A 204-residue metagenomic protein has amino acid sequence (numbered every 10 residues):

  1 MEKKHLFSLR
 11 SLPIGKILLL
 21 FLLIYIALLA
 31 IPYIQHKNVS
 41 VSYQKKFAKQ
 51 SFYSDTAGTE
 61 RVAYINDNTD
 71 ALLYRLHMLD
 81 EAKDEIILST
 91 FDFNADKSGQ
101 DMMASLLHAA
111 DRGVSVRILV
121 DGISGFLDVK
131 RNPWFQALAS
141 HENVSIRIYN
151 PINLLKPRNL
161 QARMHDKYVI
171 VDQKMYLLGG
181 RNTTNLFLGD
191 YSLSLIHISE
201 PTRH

Functional and structural regions predicted by a protein language model:
E2-S51: N-terminal membrane-anchoring alpha-helices
L28-L29, D80, L88: A broad, structural surface signal
S42-E81, D92-L195, S199, R203: HKD-type phospholipase D/PLD-like phosphodiesterase module
E85-F91: Acidic/histidine-rich, surface-exposed loop or edge segments in extracytoplasmic proteins
